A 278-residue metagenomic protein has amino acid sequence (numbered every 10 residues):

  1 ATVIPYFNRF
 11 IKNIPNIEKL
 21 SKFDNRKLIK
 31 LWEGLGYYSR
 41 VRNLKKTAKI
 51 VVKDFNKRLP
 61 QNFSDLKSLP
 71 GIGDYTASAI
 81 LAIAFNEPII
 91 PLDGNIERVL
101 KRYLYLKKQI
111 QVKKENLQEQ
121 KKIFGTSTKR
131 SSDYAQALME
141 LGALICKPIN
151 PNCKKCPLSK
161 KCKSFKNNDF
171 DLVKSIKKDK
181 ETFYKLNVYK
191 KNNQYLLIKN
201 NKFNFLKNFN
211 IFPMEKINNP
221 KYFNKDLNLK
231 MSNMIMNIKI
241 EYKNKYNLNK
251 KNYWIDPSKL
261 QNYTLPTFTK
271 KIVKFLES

Functional and structural regions predicted by a protein language model:
A1-N152, L158-K161, N167: Catalytic cores of DNA base-excision repair glycosylases
T128, E140-S278: Intrinsically disordered, low-complexity, charged terminal extensions of DNA damage-control enzymes
